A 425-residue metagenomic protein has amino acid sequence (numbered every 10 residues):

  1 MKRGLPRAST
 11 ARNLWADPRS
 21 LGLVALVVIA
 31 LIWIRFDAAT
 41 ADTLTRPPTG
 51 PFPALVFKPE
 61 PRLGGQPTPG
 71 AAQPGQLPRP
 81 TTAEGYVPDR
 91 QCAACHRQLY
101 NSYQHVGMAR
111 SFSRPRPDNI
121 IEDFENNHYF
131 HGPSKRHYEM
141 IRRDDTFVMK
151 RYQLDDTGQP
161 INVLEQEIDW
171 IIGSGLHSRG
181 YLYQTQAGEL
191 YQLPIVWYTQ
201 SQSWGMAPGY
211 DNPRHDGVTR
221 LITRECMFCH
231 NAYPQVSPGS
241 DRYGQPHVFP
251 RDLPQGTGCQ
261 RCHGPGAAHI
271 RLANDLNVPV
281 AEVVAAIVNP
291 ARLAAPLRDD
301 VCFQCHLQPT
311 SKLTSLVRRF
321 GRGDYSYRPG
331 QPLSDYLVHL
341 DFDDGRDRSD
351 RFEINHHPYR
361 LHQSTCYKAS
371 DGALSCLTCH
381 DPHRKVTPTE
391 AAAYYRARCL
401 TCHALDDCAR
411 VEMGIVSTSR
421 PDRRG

Functional and structural regions predicted by a protein language model:
R7-V24: N-terminal Sec-pathway targeting helices
R12-L14, L77-P78, T82-E84: Charged, low-complexity intrinsically disordered segments
S20-R35: Hydrophobic membrane-insertion alpha-helices, especially the h-region of bacterial N-terminal signal peptides
W33-L44: Hydrophobic single-pass membrane-insertion segments
P48-Q76, A83, Q98-G173, G180-T185 (+3 more regions): Primarily the internal scaffold of c-type cytochrome electron-transfer domains, especially repeated/multiheme c-type
P80-R97: Local sequence-structure signature of Cys/Sec-based thiol-disulfide redox active-site neighborhoods
Y191-T223: A short, surface-exposed interaction/processing loop segment used at functional sites
